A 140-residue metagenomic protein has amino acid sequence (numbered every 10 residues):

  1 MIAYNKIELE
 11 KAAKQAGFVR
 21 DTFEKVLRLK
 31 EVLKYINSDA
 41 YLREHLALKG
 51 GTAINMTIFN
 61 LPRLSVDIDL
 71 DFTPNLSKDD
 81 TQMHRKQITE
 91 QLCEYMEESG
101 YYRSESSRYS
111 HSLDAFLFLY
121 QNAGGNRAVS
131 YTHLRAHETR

Functional and structural regions predicted by a protein language model:
M1-A47, Q87, Q91: Helical scaffold of the NTase/Pol beta-like nucleotidyltransferase catalytic core
A12-G17, I68-D79: Glycine-/proline-rich flexible loop or hinge segments
E31-Y35, D114-L119: Short alpha-helical segments and helix-capping/turn motifs at coil-helix boundaries
N37-I68, P74: Active-site nucleotide-donor binding segment shared across nucleotidyl transfer reactions
L48-T52, R103-F118: Short, glycine/charge-rich beta-strand/loop segments that flank catalytic centers and engage negatively charged groups
F72-S110: Metal-dependent nucleotidyltransferase catalytic core
L119-G125: Short acidic, glycine-rich loop/turn motifs
T132-T139: Conserved small/polar residues in nucleotide/adenosyl-binding loops
